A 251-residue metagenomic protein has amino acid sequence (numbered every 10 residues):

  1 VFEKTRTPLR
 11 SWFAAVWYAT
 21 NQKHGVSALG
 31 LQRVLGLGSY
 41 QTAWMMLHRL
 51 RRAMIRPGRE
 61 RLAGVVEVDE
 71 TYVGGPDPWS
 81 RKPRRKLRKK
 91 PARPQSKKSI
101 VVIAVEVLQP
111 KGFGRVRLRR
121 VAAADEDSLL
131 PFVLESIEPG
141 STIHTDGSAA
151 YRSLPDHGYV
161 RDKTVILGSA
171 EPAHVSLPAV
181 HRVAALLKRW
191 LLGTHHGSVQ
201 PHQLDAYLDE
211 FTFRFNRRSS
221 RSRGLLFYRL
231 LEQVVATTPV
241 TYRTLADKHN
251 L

Functional and structural regions predicted by a protein language model:
V1-L251: Residue-level recognition of single "structural anchor" positions that define or cap local secondary structure
